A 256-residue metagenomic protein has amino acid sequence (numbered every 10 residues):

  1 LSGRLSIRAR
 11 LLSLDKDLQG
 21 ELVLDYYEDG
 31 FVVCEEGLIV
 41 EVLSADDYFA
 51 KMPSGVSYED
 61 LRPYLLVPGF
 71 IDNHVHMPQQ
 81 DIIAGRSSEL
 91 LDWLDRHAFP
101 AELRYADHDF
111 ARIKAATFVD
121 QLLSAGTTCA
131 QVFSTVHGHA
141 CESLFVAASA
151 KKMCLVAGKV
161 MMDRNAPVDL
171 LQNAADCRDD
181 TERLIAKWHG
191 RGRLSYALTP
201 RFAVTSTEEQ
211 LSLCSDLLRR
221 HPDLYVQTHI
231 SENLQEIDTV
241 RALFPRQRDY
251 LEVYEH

Functional and structural regions predicted by a protein language model:
L1-P53, Y64-L66: N-terminal metal-binding scaffold of metallo-dependent hydrolase/deaminase domains
S2-G3, S54-V56, R62, A125-T128 (+3 more regions): Short coil/turn connectors at secondary-structure junctions
G3-R8, A50-W93, A116, L123-S124: Replace "His-x-His-based motif
V32, G37, P63, H74 (+4 more regions): Divalent metal-coordination and catalytic microenvironments
V33, I83-M153, D176-G190: Alpha-helical scaffold segments that flank or form the walls of functional sites
L66-H108, T228-L243, V253-E255: N-terminal-biased segments
H139-H256: Metal-coordinating catalytic core of metallo-dependent amide/deamination hydrolases
